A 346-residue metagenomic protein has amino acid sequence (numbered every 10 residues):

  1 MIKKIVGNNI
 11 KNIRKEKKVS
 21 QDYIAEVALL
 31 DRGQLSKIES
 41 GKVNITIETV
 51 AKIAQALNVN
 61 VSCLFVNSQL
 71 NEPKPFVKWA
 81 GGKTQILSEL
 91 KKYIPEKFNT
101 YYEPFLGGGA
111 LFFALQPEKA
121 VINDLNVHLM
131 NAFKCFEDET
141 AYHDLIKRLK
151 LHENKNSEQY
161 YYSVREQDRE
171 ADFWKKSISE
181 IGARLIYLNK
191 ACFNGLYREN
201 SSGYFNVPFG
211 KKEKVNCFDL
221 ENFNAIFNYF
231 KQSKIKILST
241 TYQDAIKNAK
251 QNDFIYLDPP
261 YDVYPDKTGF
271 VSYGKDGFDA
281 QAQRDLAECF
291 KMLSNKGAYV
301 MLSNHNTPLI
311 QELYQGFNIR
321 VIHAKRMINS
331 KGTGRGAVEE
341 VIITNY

Functional and structural regions predicted by a protein language model:
N8-V27, K52: Short basic helix-loop element that most often maps to the first helix and adjoining turn of HTH DNA-binding modules
L29-V43, V66: Recognition helix of helix-turn-helix/homeodomain-like DNA-binding domains that insert into the DNA major groove
T46-C63: DNA major-groove recognition helix of helix-turn-helix/homeodomain DNA-binding modules
L70-T100, A110: S-adenosyl-L-methionine
N71-Q85, D138-Y256, P260-F270, D285: SAM-dependent nucleic-acid methyltransferase catalytic core
L90-Y93, Y101-L115, I122-N126, I186 (+5 more regions): Conserved proline-anchored active-site loop of SAM-dependent methyltransferases that bridges a beta-strand
N99-E166, N216: SAM cofactor-binding core of SAM-dependent methyltransferases, primarily the Rossmann-like beta-alpha-beta module
Q251-V338: Conserved acidic-Pro-Pro-aromatic motif
